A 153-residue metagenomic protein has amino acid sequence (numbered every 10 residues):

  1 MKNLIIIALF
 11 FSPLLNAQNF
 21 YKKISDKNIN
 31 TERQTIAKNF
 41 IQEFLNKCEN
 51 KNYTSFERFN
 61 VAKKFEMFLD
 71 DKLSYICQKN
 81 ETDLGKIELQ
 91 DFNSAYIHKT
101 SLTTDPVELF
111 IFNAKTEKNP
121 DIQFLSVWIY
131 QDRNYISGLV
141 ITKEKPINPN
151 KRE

Functional and structural regions predicted by a protein language model:
N3-L15: Sec-dependent N-terminal signal peptides
Q18-E49: Short, low-complexity N-terminal intrinsically disordered segments enriched in polar/charged residues
F20, K38-N39, T54-V107: Short solvent-exposed beta->alpha transition segments
Y53-T54, I136: Internal amphipathic alpha-helical segments of the cytochrome P450 catalytic fold
S94-E153: Exposed beta-sheet edge and beta->alpha loop/turn motif
